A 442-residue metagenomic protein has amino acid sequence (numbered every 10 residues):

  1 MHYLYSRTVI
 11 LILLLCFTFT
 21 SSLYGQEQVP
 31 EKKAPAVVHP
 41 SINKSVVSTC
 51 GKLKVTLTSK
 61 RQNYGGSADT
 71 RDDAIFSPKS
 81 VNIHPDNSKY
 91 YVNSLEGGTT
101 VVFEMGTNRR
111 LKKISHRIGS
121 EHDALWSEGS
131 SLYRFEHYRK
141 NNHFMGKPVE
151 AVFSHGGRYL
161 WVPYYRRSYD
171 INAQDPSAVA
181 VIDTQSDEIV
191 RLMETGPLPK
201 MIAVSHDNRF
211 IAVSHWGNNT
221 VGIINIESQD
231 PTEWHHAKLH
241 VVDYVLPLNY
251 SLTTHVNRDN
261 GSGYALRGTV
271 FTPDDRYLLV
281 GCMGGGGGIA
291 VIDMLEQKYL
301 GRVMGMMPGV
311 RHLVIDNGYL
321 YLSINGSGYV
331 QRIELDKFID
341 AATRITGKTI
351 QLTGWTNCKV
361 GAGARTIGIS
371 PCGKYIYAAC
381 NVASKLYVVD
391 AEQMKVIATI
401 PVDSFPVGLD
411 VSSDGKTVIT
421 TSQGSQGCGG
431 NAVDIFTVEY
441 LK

Functional and structural regions predicted by a protein language model:
M1-I10: Bacterial N-terminal signal peptides that target proteins for export
I10-T20: Bacterial N-terminal signal peptides
F19-S21, Q26-K442: Predominantly soluble domains enriched in secretory-pathway, periplasmic, or organellar proteins
